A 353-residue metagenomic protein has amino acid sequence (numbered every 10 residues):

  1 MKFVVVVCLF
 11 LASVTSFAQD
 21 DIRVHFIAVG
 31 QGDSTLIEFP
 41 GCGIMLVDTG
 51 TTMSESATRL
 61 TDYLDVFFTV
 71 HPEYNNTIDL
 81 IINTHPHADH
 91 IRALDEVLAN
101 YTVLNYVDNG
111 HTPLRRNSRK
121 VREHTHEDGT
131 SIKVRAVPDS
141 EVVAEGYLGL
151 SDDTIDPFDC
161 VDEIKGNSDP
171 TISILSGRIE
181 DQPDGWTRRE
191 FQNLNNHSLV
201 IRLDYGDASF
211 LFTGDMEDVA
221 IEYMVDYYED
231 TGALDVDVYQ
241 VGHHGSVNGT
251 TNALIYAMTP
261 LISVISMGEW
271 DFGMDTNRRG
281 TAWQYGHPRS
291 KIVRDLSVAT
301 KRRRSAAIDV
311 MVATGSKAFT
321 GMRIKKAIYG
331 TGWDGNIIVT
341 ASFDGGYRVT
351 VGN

Functional and structural regions predicted by a protein language model:
F3-S16: Sec-dependent N-terminal signal peptides
A18-N76, D139-V238, G332-N353: Core dinuclear metal-dependent hydrolase active-site scaffold
G30, G50-T52, H87, T112 (+4 more regions): Catalytic metal-binding/acid-base residues of hydrolase active sites
N75-D79, L104, D237, L261: Conserved acidic residues
T77-D89, Y239-H243: Metallo-beta-lactamase
N83, A88-N100, R115-R122, T251-I255 (+1 more regions): Metal-dependent catalytic neighborhoods of phosphoester/phosphodiester hydrolases
L98-T102, D230-D235, L254-T259: Short, conserved loop/helix-junction motifs that constitute active-site signature segments in enzyme catalytic cores
N105, G110-E180, D184-W186, F191-N193 (+2 more regions): Binuclear metal-ion centers of metallo-dependent hydrolases, dominated by the metallo-beta-lactamase
